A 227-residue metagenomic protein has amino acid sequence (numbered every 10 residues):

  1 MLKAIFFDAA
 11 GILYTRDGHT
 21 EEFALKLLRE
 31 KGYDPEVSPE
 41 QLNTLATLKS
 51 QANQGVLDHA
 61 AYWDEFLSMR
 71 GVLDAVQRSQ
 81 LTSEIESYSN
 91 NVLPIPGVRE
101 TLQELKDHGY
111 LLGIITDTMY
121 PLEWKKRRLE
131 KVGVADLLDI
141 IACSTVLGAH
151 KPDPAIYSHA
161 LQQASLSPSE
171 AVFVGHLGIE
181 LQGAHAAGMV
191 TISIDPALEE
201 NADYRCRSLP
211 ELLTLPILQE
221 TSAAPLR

Functional and structural regions predicted by a protein language model:
M1-F7, R99, Q103-K106, I115 (+2 more regions): Asp-based, Mg2+/Mn2+-dependent phosphohydrolase catalytic module
L2-R99, H108: N-terminal helical cap/lid subdomain that shapes the substrate entry/recognition surface in HAD-like hydrolases
L111: Short beta-strand/loop segments at the ligand-binding rim of alpha/beta enzyme cores
